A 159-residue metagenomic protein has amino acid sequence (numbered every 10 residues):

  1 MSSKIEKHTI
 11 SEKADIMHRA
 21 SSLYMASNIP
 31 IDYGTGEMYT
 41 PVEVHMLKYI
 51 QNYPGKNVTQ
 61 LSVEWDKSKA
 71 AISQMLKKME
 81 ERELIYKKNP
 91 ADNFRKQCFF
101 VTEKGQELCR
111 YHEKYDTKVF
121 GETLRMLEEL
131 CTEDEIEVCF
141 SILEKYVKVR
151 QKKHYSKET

Functional and structural regions predicted by a protein language model:
M1-H8, E129, E133-T159: C-terminal regulatory/oligomerization modules of transcriptional regulators
M1-M38: N-terminal leader segment of winged-helix/HTH proteins
A14-H18, E43, T102, F140-E144: Generic structural concept
M17-A20, Y24-N28, W65, G105-L127 (+1 more regions): Alpha-helical linker/hinge and terminal dimerization helices associated with HTH transcriptional regulators
S27-S68: N-terminal helix-turn-helix DNA-binding core of bacterial DNA-binding proteins
N52-K56, K78-R82, V149: Amphipathic alpha-helical interaction surfaces
K77-E137: Charged, amphipathic alpha-helical coiled-coil/dimerization segments
